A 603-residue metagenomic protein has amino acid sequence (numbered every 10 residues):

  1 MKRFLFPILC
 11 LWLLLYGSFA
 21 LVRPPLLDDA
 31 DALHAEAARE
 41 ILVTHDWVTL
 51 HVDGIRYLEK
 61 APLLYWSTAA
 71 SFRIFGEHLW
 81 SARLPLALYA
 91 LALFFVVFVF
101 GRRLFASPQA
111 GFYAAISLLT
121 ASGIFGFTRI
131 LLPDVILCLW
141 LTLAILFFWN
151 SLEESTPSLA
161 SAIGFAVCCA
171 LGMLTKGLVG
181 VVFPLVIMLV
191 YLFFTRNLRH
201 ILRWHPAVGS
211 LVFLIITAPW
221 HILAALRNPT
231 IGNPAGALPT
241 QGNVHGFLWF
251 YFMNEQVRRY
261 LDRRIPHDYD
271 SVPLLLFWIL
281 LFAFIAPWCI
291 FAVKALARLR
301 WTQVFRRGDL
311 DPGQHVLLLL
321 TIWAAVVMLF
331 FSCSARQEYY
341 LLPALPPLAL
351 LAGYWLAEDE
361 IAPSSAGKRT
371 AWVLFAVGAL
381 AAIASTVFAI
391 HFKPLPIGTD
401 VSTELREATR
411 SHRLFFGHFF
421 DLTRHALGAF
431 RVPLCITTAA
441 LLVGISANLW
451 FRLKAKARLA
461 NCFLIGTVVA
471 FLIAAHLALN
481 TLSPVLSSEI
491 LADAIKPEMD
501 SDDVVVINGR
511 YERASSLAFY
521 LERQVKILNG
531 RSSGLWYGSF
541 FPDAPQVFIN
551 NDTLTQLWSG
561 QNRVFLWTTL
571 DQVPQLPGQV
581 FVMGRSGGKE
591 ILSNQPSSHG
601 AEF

Functional and structural regions predicted by a protein language model:
M1-R369, F388-F392, E602: Membrane-integral, polyisoprenol-dependent glycosyltransferases of the GT-C/oligosaccharyltransferase superfamily
I163, R298-F603: Membrane-embedded architecture of ER/inner-membrane glycosylation machinery
